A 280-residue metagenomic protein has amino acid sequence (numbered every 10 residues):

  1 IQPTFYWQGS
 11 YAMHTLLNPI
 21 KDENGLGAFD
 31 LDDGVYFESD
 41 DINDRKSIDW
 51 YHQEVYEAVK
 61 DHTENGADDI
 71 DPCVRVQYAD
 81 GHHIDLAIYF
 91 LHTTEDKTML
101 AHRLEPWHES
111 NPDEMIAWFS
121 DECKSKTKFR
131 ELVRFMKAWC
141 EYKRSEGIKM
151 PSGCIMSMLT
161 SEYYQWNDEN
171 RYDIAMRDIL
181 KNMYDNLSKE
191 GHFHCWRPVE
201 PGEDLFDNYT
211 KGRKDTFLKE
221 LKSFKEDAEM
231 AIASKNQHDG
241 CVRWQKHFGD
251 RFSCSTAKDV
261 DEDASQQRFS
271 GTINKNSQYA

Functional and structural regions predicted by a protein language model:
I1-R45: Active-site nucleotide-donor binding segment shared across nucleotidyl transfer reactions
P3, Q8, A12, R75 (+2 more regions): Catalytic residues for metal-mediated phosphoryl-transfer on nucleic acids/nucleotides
M13, D49-M99: Conserved catalytic core of two-metal-ion nucleotidyltransferases
G27-E38, S110-F119, S157: Glycine-rich, often proline-containing surface loops adjacent to acidic residues and nearby aromatics that form
I42-S47, E169-Y172: Short, conserved charged micro-motifs
H82-R134, N276, A280: Extended, alpha-helix-rich binding/interface surfaces that flank or overlap catalytic cores and mediate recognition
R134-D239, R243: Conserved nucleotidyltransferase catalytic core and NTase-mimicking acidic/glycine-rich helix/loop elements in nucleic
G212-A280: Long, low-complexity C-terminal extensions of enzymes
